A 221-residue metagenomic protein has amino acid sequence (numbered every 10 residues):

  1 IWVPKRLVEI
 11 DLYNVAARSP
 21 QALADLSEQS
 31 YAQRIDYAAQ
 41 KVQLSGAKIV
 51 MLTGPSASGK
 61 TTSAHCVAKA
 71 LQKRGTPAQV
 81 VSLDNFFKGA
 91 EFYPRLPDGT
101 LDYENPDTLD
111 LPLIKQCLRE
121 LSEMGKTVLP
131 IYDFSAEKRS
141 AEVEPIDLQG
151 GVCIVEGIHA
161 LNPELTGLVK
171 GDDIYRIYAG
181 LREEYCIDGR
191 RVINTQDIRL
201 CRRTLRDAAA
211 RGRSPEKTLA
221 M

Functional and structural regions predicted by a protein language model:
I1-Y37, K41: Charged, amphipathic alpha-helical linker segments immediately N-terminal to NTP-binding catalytic cores
P20, D25, A32, T166-M221: Conserved NTP phosphate-binding and transfer environment spanning the P-loop NTPase/kinase superfamily
V50-L52: Hydrophobic anchor at the beta1->P-loop junction of P-loop NTPases
A57: Walker A (P-loop) phosphate-binding loop of P-loop NTPases
K60: Conserved lysine of the Walker
K69-Q79: Post-Walker A helix-loop "phosphate-sensing" segment adjacent to the P-loop in P-loop NTPases
Q79-V81, K88-E137, V152: Conserved nucleotide-sensing/catalytic segment adjacent to the nucleotide-binding pocket in NTP-handling enzymes
